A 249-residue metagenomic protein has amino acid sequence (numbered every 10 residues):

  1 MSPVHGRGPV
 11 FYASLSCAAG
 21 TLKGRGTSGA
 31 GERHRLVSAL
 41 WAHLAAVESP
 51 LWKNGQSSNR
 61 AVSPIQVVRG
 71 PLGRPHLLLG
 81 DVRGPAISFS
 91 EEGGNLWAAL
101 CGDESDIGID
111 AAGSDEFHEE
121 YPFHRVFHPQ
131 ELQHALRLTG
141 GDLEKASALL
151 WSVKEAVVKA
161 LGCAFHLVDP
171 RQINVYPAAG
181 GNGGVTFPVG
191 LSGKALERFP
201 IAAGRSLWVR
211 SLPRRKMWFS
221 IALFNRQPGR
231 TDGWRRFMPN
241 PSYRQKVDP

Functional and structural regions predicted by a protein language model:
M1-P249: Core catalytic alpha/beta fold that binds nucleotide/phospho-ligands
